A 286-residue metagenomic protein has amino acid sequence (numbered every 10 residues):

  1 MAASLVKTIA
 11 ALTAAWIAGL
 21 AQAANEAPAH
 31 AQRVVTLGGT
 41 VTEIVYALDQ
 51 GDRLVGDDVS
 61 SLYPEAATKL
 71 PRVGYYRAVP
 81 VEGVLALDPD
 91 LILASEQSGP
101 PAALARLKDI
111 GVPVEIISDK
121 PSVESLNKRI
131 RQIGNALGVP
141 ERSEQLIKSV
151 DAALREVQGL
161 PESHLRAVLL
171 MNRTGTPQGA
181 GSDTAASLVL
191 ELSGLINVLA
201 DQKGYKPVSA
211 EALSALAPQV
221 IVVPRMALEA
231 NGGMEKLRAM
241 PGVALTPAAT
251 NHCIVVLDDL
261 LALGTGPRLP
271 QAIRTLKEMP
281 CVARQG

Functional and structural regions predicted by a protein language model:
K7-G19: Bacterial N-terminal signal peptides
A18-A21, E26: N-terminal signal peptide c-region/cleavage motif recognized by signal peptidases
P28-R33, D90-L91, A102-G175, N197-D201 (+1 more regions): Extracytoplasmic substrate-binding proteins
R33-L87, L91-Q97, M234: A short, structured surface patch at a secondary-structure boundary
G38, E96-Q97, D119, Q202-Y205 (+2 more regions): Short secondary-structure boundary segments
D58, A180-K206, R225: His/Asp/Glu-enriched short active-site or ligand-binding loop at hydrolase and phosphoryl-transfer sites
A78-Q97, V112, S209-M226: Proline-aspartate-enriched helix->loop->beta-strand connector
P100-D109, V220-R238: A ligand-binding cleft/hinge motif common to bilobed small-molecule-binding domains
